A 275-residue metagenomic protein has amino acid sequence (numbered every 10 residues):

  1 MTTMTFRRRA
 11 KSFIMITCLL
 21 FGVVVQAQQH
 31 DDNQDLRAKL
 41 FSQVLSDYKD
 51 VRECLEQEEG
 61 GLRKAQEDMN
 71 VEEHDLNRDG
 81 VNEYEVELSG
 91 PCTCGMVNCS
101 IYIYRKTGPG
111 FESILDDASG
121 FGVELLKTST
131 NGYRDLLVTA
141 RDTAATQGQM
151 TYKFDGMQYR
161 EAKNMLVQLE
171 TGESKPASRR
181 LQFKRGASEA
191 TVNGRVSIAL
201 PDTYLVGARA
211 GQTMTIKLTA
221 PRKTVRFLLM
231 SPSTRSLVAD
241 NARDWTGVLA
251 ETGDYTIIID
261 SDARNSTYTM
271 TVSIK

Functional and structural regions predicted by a protein language model:
T2-I14: Bacterial N-terminal signal peptides that target proteins for export
S12-G22: Bacterial N-terminal signal peptides
Q26-D50, L125-A177, S273-K275: Acidic, small-residue rich beta-repeat scaffolds with periodic aromatic anchors
E58-Q66, T191-L200, L237-V238: Extracellular beta-rich ligand/substrate-recognition surface
N77-S89, T130-A140: Acidic/hydrophobic-patterned starts of short beta strands in beta-sheet-rich repeat architectures
E173-T203, G211, K275: Non-catalytic extracellular/lumenal accessory regions of secreted precursors
V196-Y255, I259-D260: Acidic, Ser/Thr/Pro-rich low-complexity intrinsically disordered segments
A263-K275: Edge beta-strands of jelly-roll/beta-sandwich modules across compartments, strongly enriched in secreted/luminal
